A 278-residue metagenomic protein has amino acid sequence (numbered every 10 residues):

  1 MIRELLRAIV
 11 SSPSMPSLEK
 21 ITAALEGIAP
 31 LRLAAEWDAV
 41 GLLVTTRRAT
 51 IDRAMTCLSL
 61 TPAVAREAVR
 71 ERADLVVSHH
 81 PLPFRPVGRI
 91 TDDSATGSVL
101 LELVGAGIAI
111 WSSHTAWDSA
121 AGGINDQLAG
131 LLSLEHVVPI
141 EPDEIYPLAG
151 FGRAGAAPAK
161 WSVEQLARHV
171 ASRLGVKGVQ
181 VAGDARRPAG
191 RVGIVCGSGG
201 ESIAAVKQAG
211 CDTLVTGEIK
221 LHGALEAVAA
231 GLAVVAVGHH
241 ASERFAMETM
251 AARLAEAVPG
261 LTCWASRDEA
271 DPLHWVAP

Functional and structural regions predicted by a protein language model:
M1-P278: Hydrophobic structural segments
